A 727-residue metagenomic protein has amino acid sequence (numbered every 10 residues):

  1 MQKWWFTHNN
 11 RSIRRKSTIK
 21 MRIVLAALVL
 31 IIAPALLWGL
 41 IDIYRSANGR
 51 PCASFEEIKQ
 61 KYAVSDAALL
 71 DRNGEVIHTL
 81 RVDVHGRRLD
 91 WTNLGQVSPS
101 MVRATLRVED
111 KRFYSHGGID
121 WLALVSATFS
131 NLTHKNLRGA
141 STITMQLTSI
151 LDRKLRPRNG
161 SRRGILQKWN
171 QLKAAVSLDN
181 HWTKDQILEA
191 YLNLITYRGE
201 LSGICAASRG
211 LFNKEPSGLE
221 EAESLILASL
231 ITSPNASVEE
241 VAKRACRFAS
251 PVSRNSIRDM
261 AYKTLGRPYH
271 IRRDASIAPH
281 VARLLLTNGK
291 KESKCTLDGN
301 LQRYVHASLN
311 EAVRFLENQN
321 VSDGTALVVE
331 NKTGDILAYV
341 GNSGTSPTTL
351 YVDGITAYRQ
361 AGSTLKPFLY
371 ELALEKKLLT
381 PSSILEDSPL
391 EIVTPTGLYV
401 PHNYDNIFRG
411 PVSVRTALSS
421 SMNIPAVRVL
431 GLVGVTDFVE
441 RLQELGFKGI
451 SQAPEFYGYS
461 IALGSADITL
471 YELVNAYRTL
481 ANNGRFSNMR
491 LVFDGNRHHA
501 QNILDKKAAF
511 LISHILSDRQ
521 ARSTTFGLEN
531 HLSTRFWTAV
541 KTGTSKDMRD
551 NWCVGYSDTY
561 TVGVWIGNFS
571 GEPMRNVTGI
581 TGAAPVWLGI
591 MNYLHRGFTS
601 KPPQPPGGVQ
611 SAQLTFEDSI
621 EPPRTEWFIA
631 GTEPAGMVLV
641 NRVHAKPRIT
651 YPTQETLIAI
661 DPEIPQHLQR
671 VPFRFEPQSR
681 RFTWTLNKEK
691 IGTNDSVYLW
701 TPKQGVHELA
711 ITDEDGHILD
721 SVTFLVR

Functional and structural regions predicted by a protein language model:
Q2-W4, H8, I13, L28-W38 (+6 more regions): Soluble, non-transmembrane domains of envelope/secretory-pathway proteins that act on or interact with carbohydrate
A35-G39, N136-H306, E440-P454, Y459-G464 (+1 more regions): Non-catalytic, structured segments within soluble enzyme domains
I43-V64, E220, G299-E330, R415-L418 (+1 more regions): Beta-lactamase-like hydrolase cores
D66-L80, V97, Q319-T348, E440-L445: A short, well-structured edge-of-sheet supersecondary motif
Y114-L124, S202-C205, Y351, L374-T394 (+2 more regions): Short, well-structured active-site flanking segments
S130-R158, Y269-I271, S276-L284, K332 (+3 more regions): Conserved catalytic neighborhood of penicillin-recognizing serine enzymes
A175, I231-A249, G289-L301, S346-E391 (+4 more regions): Active-site loop and adjoining helix of the penicillin-binding protein/serine DD-peptidase-beta-lactamase fold
C295-N318, L327-E330, Y339-N342, S346-Q360 (+6 more regions): A penicillin-recognizing enzyme superfamily signal
